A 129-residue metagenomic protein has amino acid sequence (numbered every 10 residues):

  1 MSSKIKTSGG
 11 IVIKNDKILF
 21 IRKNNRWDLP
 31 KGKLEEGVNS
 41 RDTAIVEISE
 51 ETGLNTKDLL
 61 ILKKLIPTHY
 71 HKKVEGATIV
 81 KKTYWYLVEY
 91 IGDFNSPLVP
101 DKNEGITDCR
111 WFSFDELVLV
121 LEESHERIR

Functional and structural regions predicted by a protein language model:
M1-P30, R41: N-terminal strand-loop-strand
I13, S124-R129: Short, intrinsically disordered, charge-balanced linker/junction segments flanking boundaries in proteins
N24-N25, T83, R129: Small/flexible residues
R26-D28, E35-E36, R127: Short, surface-exposed beta-strand-loop junctions and turns on beta-sheet-rich folds
L34-S124: Unchanged
